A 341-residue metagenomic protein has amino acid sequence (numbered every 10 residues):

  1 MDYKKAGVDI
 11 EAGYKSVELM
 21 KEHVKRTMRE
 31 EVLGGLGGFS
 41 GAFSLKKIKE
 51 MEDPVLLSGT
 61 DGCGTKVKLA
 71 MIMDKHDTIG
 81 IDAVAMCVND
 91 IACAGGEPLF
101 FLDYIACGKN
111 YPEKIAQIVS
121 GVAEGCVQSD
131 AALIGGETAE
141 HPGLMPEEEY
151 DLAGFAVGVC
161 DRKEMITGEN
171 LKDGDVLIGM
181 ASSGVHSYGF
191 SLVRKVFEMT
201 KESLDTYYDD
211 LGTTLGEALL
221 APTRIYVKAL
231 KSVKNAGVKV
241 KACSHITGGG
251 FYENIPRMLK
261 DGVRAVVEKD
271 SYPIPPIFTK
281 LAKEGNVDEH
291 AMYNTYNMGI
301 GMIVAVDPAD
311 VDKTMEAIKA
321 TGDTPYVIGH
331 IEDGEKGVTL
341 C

Functional and structural regions predicted by a protein language model:
M1-E31: N-terminal amphipathic/basic leader segments beginning at the initiator methionine
D2-A6, K114, I118-S129, M145-L152 (+3 more regions): Glycine-/charge-enriched secondary-structure boundary and capping motifs
D9, D61, G174, H245 (+1 more regions): Residue-level signature of catalytic and energy-coupling elements of molecular machines, predominantly ATP/GTP-dependent
S16, M20, A42, C87-V88 (+5 more regions): Buried hydrophobic packing segments
V17, A116-V119, F190: Hydrophobic face of alpha-helices
V17, K49, G64, E140 (+3 more regions): Residue-level detector of flexible, active-site-proximal loop/helix-junction positions within diverse enzyme catalytic
E22, M28-S183: Glycine-rich phosphate/pyrophosphate-binding loop regions near the starts of catalytic domains
D173-E217: Acidic, glycine-rich loop-and-beta core segments that form the ion-binding/anion-interacting portion of active sites
